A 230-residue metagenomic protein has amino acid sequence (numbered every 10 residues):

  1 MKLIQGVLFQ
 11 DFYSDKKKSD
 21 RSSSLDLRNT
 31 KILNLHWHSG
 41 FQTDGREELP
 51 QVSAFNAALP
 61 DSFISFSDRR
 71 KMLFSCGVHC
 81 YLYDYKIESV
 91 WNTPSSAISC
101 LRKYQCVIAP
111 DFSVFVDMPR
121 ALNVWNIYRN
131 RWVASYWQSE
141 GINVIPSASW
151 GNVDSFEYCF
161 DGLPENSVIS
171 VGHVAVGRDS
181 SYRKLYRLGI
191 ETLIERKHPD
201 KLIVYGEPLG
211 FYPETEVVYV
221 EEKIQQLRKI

Functional and structural regions predicted by a protein language model:
M1-R21: Intrinsically disordered, low-structural-confidence terminal and linker regions
Q5, Q10, Q42, Q51 (+3 more regions): Residue-identity detector for glutamine
L8-D11, G40, A54, A148 (+1 more regions): Intrinsic disorder/low-structure terminal segments
S24-I98, M118, I230: Non-catalytic, usually N-terminal nucleic-acid engagement modules in DNA/RNA processing proteins
S67-R70, Y83, E88-K229: Eukaryote-skewed repeat-based solenoidal scaffolds used as protein-protein interaction platforms, primarily
